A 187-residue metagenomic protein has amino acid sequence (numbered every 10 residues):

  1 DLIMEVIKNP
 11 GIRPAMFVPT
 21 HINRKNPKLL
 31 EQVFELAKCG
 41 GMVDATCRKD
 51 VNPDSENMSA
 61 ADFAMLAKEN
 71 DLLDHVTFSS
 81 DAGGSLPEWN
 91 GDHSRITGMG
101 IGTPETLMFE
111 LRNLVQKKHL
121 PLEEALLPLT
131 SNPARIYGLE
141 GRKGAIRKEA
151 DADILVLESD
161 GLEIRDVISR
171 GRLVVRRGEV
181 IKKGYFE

Functional and structural regions predicted by a protein language model:
D1-W89, S94-T97: Active-site core of metal-dependent hydrolases
L2-E5, H119-E123, R177: C-terminal extensions
K49, L127-P128, L162: Residue-level "edge-of-site" marker
V51, T130, K182: Positions that flank functional sites
K68-K148, I154-V156: His/Asp/Glu-enriched, well-ordered alpha-helical/loop segment that forms or immediately abuts the divalent-metal
I146-E187: C-terminal cap of metal-dependent C-N hydrolases
